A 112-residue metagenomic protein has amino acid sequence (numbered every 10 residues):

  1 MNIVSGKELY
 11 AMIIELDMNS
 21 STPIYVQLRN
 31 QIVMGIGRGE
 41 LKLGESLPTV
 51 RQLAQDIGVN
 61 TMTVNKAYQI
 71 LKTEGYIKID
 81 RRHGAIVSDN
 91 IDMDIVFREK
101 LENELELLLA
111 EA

Functional and structural regions predicted by a protein language model:
M1-S46, V96-N103, L109-E111: Extreme N-terminal segment that seeds HTH/winged-HTH DNA-binding domains in transcriptional regulators
N30-V33, L71-G75: Short acidic/polar alpha-helix capping motifs at helix-coil junctions
G35-I36, A54, L71, A112: Hydrophobic alpha-helix position signal
E40-L41, E45, K72-R82, S88-D89: Beta-hairpin "wing" of winged helix-turn-helix
S46-I57, L71: A short alpha-helical element within helix-turn-helix/winged-helix DNA-binding domains across DNA-binding proteins
M62: Key DNA-contact positions within bacterial/archaeal DNA-binding proteins
K66, I70: Alpha-helical DNA-recognition elements
